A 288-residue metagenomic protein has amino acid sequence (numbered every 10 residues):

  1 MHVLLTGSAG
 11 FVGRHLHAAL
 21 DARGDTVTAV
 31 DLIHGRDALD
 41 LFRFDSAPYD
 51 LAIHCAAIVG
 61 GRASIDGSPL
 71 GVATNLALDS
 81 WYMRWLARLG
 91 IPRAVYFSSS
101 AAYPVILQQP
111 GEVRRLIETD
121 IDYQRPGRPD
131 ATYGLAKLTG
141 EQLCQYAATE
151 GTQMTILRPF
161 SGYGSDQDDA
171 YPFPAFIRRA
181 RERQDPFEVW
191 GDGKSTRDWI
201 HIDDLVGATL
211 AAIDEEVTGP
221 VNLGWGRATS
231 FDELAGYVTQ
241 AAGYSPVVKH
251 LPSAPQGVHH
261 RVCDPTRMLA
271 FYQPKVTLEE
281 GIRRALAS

Functional and structural regions predicted by a protein language model:
V3-R23: N-terminal Rossmann NAD(P)H-binding glycine-rich loop of SDR-like oxidoreductase domains
T6, V30, A52-I58, A94-S100 (+1 more regions): SDR active-site strand-loop-helix element
H17, R181-S288: C-terminal substrate-binding subdomain of Rossmann-fold SDR/epimerase-dehydratase oxidoreductases
V27-F44: Adenosine-cofactor binding site in Rossmann-like domains, unifying the SAM/SAH pocket of S-adenosylmethionine-dependent
F42-L76: NAD(P)H-binding glycine-rich loop region in Rossmannoid oxidoreductase-like domains and their noncatalytic homologs
S80-A131: Conserved Rossmann-fold NAD(P)-dependent oxidoreductase catalytic core, especially the SDR/UDP-sugar
I106-R115, L138, Q142-D198, I202-I213 (+1 more regions): NAD(P)-dependent short-chain dehydrogenase/reductase
T132, A136: Active-site helix of classical SDR
